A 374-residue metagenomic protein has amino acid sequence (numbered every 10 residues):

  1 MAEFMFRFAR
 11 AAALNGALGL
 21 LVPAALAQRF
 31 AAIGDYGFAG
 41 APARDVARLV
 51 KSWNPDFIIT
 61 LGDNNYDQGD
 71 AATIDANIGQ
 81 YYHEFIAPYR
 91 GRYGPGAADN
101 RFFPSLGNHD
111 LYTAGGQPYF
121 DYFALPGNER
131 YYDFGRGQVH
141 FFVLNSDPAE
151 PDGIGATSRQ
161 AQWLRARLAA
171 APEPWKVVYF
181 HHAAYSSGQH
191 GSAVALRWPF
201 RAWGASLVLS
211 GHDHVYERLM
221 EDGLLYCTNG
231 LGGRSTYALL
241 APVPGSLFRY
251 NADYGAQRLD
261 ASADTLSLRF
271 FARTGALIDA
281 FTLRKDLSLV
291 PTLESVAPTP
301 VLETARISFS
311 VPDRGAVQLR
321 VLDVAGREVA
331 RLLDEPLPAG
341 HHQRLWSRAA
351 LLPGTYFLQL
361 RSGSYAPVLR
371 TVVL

Functional and structural regions predicted by a protein language model:
A12-P23: Bacterial N-terminal signal peptides
L26-N77, A166, S186-S187: N-terminal active-site segment of His-dependent metallophosphoesterases
D35, G62-D63, G107-N108, L144 (+3 more regions): Active-site glycine-centered loops adjacent to acidic/histidine catalytic or metal-binding residues that shape
A71-W175, A193-L207, H214-R258, S262: Extended active-site neighborhood of metal-dependent phosphoesterases/phosphodiesterases
F248-E294: A short C-terminal boundary segment appended to hydrolase-like catalytic domains
L287-V321, Q343-R348: Glycine-centered coil/turn sites that cap beta-strands in beta-rich domains
S288, R331, E335-P336, R344-L345 (+1 more regions): C-terminal tail/sorting-segment detector
V321-V329, Y356: Short, glycine-anchored, charge-dense loop/turn motifs used at functional sites
